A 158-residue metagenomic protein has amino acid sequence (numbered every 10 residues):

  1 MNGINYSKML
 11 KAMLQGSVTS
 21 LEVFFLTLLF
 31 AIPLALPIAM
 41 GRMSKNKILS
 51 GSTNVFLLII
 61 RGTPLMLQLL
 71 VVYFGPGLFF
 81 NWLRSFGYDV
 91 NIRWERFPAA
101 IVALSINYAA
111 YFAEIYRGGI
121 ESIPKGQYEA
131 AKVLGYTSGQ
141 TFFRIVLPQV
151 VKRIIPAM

Functional and structural regions predicted by a protein language model:
M1-M158: Transmembrane alpha-helices and adjacent helix-loop boundaries
